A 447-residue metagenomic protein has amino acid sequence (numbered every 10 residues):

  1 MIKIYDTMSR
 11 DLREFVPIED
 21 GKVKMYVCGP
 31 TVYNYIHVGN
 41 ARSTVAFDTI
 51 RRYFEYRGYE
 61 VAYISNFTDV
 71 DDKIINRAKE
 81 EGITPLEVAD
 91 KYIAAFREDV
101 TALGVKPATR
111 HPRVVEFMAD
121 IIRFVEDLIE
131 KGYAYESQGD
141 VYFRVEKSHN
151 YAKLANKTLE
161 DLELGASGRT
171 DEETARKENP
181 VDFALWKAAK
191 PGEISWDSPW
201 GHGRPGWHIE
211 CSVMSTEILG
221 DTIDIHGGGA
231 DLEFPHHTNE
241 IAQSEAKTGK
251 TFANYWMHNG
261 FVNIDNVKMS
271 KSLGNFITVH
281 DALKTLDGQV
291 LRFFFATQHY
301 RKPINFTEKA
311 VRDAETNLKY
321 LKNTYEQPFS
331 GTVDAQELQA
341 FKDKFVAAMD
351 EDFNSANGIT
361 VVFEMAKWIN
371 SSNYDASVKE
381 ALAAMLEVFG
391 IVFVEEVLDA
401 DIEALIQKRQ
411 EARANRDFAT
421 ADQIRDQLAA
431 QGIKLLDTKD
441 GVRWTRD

Functional and structural regions predicted by a protein language model:
M1-T31, D48, A119-Q327: Alpha-helical recognition segments enriched in aromatics with Gly/Pro capping that present substrate-recognition
S9-E14, I18-K106, W444: N-terminal, positively charged nucleic-acid-binding surface of large information/translation enzymes
E55, I129, A429: Anion (oxyanion) recognition and catalysis
Y59, Y133, I433: Short phosphate-binding/catalytic loops that engage adenosine nucleotides
Y63, A108-P112, H226-G228: Short catalytic-loop micro-motif centered on adjacent basic/acidic residues
E98-A134: N-terminal, positively charged, Ser/Thr/Ala/Gly-biased leader segments that form transit/presequence-like amphipathic
K268-D447: Structural preference for alpha-helix termini/caps and helix-kink/transition segments
